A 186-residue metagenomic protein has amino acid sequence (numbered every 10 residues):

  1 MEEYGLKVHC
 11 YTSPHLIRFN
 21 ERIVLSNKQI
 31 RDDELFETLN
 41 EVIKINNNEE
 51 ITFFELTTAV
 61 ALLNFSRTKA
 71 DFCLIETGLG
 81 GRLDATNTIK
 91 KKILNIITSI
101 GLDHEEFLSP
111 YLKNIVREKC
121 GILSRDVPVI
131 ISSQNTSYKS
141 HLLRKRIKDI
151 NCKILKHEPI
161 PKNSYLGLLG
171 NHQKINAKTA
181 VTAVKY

Functional and structural regions predicted by a protein language model:
M1-L6, Y165-L169: Short intrinsically disordered, low-complexity coil segments enriched in acidic
E3-K90, E106-L108: ATP-dependent carboxylate-amine ligase catalytic core
K69-T77, K92-Y186: Acidic, Mg2+-coordinating active-site environments of NTP-dependent enzymes
